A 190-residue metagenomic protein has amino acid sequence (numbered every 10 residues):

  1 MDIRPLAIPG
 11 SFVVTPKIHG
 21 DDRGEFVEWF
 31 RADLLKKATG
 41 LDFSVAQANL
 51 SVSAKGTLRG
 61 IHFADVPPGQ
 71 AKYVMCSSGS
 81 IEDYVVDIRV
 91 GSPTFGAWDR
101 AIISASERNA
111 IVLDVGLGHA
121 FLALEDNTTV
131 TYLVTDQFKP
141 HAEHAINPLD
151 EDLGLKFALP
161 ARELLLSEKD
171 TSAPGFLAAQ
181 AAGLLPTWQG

Functional and structural regions predicted by a protein language model:
M1-S106, E125-N127, V134-G190: Non-catalytic, conserved peripheral segments adjacent to functional cores
Y84, V112-D114: Short, conserved beta-strand edge motifs with alternating hydrophobic and charged residues
R108, V115-T131: Ligand-binding loop in jelly-roll beta-barrel domains
